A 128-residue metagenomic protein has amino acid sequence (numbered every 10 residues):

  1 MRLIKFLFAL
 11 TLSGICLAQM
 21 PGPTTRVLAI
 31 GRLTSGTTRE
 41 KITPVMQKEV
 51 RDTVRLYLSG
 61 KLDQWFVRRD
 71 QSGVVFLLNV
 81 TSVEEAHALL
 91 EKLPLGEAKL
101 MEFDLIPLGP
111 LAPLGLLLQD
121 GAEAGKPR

Functional and structural regions predicted by a protein language model:
R2-A9: Sec-dependent signal peptide recognition, specifically the positively charged N-region followed immediately by
S13-C16: N-terminal signal peptide c-region/cleavage motif recognized by signal peptidases
Q19-R128: Conserved, structured core segments of small domains
